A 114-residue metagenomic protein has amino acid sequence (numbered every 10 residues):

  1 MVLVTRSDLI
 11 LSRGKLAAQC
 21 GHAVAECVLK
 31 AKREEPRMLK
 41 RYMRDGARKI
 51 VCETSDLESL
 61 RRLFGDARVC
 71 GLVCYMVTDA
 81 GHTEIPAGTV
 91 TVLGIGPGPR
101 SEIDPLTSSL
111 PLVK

Functional and structural regions predicted by a protein language model:
M1-E34: Glycine- and Gly-Pro-enriched alpha-helical subdomains that act as flexible, kink-prone "lid/hinge" or packing modules
V2-V4, M43-S55, R68-K114: Short basic, glycine-rich beta-strand/loop surfaces that mediate nucleic-acid
K15, Q19, S55-E58, S101: Conserved active-site and cofactor/substrate-binding residues in soluble primary-metabolism enzymes
G21, E26-L57: Compact, glycine-rich, soluble single-domain proteins
E58-G65: Short amphipathic alpha-helices within nucleic acid-binding modules
